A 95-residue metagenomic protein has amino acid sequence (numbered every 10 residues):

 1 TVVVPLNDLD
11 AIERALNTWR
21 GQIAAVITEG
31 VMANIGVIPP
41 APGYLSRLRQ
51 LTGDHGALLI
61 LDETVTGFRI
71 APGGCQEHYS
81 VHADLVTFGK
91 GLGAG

Functional and structural regions predicted by a protein language model:
T1-G95: Conserved N-terminal phosphate-binding loop of PLP-dependent enzymes in the Aspartate aminotransferase
